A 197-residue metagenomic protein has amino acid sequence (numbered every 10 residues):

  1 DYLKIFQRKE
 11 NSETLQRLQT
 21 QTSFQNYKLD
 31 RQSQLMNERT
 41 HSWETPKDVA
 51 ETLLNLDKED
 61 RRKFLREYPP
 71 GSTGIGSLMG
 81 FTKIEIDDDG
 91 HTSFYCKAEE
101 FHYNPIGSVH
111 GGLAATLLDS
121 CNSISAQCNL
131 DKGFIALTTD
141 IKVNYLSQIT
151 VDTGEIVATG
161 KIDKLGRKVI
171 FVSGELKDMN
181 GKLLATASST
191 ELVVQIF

Functional and structural regions predicted by a protein language model:
Y2-F197: Terminal targeting signals and extreme-terminal segments of soluble enzymes
